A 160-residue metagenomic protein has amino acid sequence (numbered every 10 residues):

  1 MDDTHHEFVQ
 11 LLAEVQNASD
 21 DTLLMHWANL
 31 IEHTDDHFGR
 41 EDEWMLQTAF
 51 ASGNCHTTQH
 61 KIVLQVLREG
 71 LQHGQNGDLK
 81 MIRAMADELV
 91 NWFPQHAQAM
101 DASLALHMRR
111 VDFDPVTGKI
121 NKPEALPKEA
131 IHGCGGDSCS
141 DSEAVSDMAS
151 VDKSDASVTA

Functional and structural regions predicted by a protein language model:
M1-A160: Small-residue-biased structural context
